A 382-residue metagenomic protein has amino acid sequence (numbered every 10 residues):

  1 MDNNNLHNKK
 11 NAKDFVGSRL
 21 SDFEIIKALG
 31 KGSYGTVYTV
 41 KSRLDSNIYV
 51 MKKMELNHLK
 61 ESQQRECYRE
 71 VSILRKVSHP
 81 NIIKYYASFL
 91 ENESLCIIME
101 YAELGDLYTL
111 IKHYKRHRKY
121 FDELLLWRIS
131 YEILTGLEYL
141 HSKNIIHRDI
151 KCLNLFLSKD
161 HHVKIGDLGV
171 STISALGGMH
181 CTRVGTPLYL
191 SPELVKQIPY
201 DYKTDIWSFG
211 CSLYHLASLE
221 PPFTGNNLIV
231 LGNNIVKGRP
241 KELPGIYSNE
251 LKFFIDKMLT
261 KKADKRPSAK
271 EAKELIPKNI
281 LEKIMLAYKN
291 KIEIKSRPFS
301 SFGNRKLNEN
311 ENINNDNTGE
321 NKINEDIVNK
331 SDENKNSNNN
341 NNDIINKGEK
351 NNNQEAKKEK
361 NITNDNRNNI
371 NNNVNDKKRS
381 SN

Functional and structural regions predicted by a protein language model:
T36: Conserved N-lobe ATP-binding subsite of Hanks-type protein kinase domains, especially the beta3 VAIK lysine
C67, V71-S72: Regulatory alphaC helix of protein kinase catalytic domains
A87-S88: A short, aromatic-enriched beta-strand patch in the conserved N-lobe beta-sheet of the protein kinase catalytic domain
E93-D106, L110: Conserved short submotifs of the Hanks-type protein kinase catalytic core that shape the nucleotide-binding pocket
I129-S130: Activation segment signature within eukaryotic-like protein kinase domains
D205: Conserved catalytic-loop aspartate of Hanks-type protein kinases
T260-M285: Terminal C-lobe "cap" of eukaryotic-type protein kinase domains
